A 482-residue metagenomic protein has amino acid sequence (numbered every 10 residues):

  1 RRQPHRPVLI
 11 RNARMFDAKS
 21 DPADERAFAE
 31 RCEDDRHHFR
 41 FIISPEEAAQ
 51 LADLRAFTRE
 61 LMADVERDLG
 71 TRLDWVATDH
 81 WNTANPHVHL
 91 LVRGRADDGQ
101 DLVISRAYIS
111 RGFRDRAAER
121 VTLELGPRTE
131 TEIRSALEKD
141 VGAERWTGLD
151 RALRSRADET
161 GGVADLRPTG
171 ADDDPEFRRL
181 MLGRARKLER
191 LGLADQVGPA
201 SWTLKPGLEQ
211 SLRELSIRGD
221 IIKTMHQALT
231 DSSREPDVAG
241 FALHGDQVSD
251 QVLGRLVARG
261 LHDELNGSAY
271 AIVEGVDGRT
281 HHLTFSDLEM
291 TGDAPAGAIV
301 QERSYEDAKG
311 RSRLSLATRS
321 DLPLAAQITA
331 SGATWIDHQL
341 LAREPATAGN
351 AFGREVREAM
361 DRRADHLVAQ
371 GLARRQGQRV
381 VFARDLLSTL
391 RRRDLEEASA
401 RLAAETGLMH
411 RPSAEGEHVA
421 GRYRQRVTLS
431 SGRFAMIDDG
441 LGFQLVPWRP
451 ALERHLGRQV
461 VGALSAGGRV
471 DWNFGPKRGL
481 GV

Functional and structural regions predicted by a protein language model:
R1-P86, L90-V482: N-terminal nicking endonuclease/strand-transfer module with a His-rich metal-binding environment and a catalytic Tyr
